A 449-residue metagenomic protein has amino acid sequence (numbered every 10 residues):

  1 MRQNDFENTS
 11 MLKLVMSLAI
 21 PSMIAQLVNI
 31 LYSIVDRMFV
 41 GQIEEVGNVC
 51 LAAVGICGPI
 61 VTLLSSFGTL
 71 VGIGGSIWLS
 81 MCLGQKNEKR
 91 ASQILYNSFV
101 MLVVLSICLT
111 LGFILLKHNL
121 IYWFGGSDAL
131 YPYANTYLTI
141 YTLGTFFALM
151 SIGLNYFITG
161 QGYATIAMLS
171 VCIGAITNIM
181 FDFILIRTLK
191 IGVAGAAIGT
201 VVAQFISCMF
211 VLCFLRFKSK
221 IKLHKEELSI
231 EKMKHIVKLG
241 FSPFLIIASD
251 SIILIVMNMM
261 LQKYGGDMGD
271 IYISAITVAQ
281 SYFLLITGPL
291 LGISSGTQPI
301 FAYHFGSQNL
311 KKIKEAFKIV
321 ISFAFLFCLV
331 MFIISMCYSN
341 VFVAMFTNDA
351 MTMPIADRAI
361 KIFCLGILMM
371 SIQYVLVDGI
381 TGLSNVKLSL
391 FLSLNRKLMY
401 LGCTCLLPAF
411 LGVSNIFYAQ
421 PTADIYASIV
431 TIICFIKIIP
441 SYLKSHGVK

Functional and structural regions predicted by a protein language model:
M1-A19, L79-F146, T188-F241, F301-G366 (+1 more regions): Short alpha-helical transmembrane segments in multi-pass integral membrane proteins
F6-M38, Q42-V46, P59-G74, W78 (+6 more regions): N-terminal transmembrane alpha-helices
M16, L31-Y32, V71, G112-L116 (+15 more regions): Residue-level signal for transmembrane alpha-helical positions in Major Facilitator Superfamily
S17-D36, I140, G174, A203-S207 (+2 more regions): Transmembrane helical elements of multi-pass membrane transporters/channels
I20, D36, G75, L116-K117 (+12 more regions): Hydrophobic/aromatic residues in alpha-helical transmembrane segments
L27, L31-L51, I121-D128, I184-I191 (+5 more regions): Helix-terminus/linker motif at the lipid-water interface of multi-pass membrane proteins
L51-L111, A148-A167, N258, I273-S339 (+1 more regions): Small-residue-rich hydrophobic transmembrane alpha-helices
Y141-T159, A167-A175, A196-V211, L290-S294 (+3 more regions): Short runs within selected transmembrane alpha-helices of multi-pass transporters and secretion channels
